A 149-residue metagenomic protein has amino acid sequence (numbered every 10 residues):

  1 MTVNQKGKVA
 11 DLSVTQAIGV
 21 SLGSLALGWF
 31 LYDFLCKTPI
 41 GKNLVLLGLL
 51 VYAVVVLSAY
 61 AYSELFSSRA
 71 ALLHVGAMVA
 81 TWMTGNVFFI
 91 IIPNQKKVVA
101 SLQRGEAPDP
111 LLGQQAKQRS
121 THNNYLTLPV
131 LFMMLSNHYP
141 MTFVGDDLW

Functional and structural regions predicted by a protein language model:
M1-W149: Polytopic transmembrane helical bundles with strong interfacial aromatic enrichment
